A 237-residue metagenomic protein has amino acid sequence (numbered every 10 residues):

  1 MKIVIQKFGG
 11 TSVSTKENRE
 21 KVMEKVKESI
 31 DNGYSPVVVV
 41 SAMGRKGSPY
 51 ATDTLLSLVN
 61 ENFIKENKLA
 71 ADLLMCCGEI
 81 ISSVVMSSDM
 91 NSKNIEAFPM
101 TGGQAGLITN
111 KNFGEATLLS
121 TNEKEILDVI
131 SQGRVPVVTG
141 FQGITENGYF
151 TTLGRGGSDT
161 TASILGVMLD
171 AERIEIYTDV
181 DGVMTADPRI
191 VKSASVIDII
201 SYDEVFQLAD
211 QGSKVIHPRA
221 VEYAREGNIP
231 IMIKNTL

Functional and structural regions predicted by a protein language model:
M1-E222: Nucleotide/pyrophosphate-binding catalytic subdomain
P218-L237: Structural signature of the thiamine diphosphate
